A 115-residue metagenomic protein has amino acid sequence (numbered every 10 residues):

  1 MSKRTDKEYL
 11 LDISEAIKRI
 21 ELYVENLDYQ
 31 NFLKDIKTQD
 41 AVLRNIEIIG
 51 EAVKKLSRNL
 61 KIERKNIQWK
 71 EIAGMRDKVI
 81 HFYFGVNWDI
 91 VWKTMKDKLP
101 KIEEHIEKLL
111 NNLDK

Functional and structural regions predicted by a protein language model:
M1-K115: Solvent-exposed interaction patches of small proteins and small membrane subunits
